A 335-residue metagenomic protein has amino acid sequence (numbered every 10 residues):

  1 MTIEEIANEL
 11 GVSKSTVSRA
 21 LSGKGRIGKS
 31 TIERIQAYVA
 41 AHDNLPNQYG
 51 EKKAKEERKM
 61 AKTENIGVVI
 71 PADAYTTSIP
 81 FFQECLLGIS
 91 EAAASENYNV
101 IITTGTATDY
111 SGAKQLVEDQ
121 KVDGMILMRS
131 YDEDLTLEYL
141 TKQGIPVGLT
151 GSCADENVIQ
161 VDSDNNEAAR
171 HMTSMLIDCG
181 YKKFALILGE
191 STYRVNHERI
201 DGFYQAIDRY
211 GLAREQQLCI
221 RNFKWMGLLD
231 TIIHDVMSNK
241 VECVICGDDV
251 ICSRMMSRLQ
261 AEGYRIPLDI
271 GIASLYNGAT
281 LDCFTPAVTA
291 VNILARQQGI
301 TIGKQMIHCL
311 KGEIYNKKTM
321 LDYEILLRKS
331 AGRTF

Functional and structural regions predicted by a protein language model:
M1, A40-T77: N-terminal helix-turn-helix/winged-helix DNA-binding helices and compositionally similar short basic alpha-helical
N8: Alpha-helical residues within the helix-turn-helix
A61-S174, I232-N239, V250: Alpha-helical recognition/docking segments in bacterial nutrient-uptake and carbohydrate-utilization systems
P71-P80, I102-Y110, V161-H171, I187-T231 (+4 more regions): Hinge/beta->alpha junction and helix N-cap segments in small-molecule ligand-binding domains
K182-K183, R214-Q217, I266-I272: Short acidic capping loops at alpha-helix termini that bridge into adjacent secondary structure
I232-F335: Flexible loop/turn connectors
